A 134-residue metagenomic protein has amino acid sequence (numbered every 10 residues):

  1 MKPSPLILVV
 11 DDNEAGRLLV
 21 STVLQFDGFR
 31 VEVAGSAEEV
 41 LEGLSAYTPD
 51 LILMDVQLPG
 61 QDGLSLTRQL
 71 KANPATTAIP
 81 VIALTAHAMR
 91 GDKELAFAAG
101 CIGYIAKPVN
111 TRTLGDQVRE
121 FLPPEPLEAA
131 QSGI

Functional and structural regions predicted by a protein language model:
R17, P59, T77, M89 (+1 more regions): The feature encodes the CheY-like receiver
L18-F26: Charged docking surfaces used in two-component/phosphorelay signaling
V33-L51: Acidic, metal-coordinating helix/loop segments flanking the phosphotransfer/catalytic sites of two-component signaling
A34-G35, L58-Q61, L70, I79 (+1 more regions): Hydrophobic residue at a beta-alpha junction that N-caps the helix immediately following a catalytic beta-strand/loop
D55, T85: Active-site residues of response regulator receiver
I102: Short, glycine/charged-rich "phosphate-handling" switch motifs in NTP-dependent and phosphotransfer domains
V109-V118: C-terminal output helix
